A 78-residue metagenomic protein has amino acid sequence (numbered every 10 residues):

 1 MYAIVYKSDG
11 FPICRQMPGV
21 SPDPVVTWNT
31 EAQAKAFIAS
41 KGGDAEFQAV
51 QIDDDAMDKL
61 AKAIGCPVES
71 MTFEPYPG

Functional and structural regions predicted by a protein language model:
M1-G78: Conserved NAD+-utilizing ADP-ribose enzyme module
